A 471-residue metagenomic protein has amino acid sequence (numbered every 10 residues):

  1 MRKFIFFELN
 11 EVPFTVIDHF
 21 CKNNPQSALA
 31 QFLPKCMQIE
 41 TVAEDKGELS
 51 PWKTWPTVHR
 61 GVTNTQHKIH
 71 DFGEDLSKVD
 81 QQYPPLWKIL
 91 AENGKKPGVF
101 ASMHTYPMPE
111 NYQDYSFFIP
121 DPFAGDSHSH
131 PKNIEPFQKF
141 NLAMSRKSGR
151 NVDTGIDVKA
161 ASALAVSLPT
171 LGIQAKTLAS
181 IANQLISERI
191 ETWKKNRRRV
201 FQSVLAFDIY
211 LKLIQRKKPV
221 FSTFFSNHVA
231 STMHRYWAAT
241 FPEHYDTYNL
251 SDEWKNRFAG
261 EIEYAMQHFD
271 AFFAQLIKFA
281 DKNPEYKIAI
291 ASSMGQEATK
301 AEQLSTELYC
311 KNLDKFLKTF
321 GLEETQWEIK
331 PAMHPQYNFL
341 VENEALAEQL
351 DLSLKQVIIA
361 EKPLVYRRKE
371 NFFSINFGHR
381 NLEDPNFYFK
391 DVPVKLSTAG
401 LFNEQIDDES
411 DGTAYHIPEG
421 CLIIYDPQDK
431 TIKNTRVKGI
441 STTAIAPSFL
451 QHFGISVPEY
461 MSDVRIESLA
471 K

Functional and structural regions predicted by a protein language model:
K3, E11-R150: Active-site nucleophile/metal-coordination loop of metallo-enzymes that catalyze phosphate/sulfate and related
F6-E8, Y264-L304, L422, F449: Metal-dependent active-site segment of extracytoplasmic phospho-/sulfohydrolases and closely related
E8, T41, K96-S102, F118 (+3 more regions): A structural signal for short, well-ordered beta-strand segments and their strand-loop junctions that often border
E11-F14, G47-L49, T63-T65, P97 (+11 more regions): Short, solvent-exposed loop/turn segments at secondary-structure junctions
V16-F20, P109-Y112, M233-W237, T299-Q303: A short acidic (Asp/Glu
D71-K78, Y83-P84, K88, M108-E110 (+2 more regions): Membrane-interface soluble catalytic domains
Q82-Y83, W87-R198, Q202, A206-I209 (+2 more regions): A contiguous, mid-domain pocket- or channel-lining segment that forms the substrate-recognition surface
R199-K217, S222, T240-I288: A long, amphipathic alpha-helix that forms part of the scaffold/cap immediately adjacent to metal-dependent active
